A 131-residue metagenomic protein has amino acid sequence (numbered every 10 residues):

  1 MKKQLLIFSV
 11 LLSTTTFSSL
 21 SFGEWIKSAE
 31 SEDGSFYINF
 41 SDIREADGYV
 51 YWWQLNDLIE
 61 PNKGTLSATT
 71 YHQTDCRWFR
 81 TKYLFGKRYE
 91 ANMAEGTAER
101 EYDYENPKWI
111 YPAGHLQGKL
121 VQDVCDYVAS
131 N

Functional and structural regions predicted by a protein language model:
M1-Q4: Positively charged n-region of N-terminal signal peptides that target proteins for export
L6, V10-L12: Hydrophobic helical h-region of N-terminal Sec-dependent signal peptides in bacterial secretory/periplasmic proteins
S13-L20: N-terminal signal peptide c-region/cleavage motif recognized by signal peptidases
L20-Y71, D75-N131: N-terminal secretory-pathway/extracellular module detecting exported/lumenal segments and adjacent signal-anchor/first
